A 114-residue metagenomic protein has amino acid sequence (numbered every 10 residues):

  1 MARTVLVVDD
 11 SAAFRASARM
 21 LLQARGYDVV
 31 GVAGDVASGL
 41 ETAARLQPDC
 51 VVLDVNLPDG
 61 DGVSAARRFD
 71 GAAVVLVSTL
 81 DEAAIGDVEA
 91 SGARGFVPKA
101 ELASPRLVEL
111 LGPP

Functional and structural regions predicted by a protein language model:
M1-T4, L102-P114: Non-catalytic signal-transmission and effector/linker regions of two-component phosphorelay proteins
V8-D9, A33, V51: Conserved sequence signature across two-component system core domains
A12-G31: Two-component/phosphorelay signaling modules centered on CheY-like receiver
D35-S38, D61-S64: Acidic catalytic/metal-coordinating carboxylates
A44-L46, R67-A73, S91: Conserved phosphotransfer cores of two-component systems
D54: Active-site residues of response regulator receiver
P58: The feature encodes the CheY-like receiver
S64, V75, L80-E109: Alpha4 helix (beta4-alpha4-beta5 surface) of REC/receiver domains from two-component response regulators
